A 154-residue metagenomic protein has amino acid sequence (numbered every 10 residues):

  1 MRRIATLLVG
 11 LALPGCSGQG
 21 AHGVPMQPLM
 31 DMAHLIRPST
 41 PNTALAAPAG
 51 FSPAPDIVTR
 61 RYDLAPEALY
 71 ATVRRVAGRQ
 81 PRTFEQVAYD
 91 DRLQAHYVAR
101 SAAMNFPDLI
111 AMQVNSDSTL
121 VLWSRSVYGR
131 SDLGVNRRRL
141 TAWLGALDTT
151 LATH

Functional and structural regions predicted by a protein language model:
M1-R3: Positively charged n-region of N-terminal signal peptides that target proteins for export
A5-P14: Bacterial N-terminal signal peptides
C16-H154: Ser/Thr-rich, low-complexity intrinsically disordered terminal regions
